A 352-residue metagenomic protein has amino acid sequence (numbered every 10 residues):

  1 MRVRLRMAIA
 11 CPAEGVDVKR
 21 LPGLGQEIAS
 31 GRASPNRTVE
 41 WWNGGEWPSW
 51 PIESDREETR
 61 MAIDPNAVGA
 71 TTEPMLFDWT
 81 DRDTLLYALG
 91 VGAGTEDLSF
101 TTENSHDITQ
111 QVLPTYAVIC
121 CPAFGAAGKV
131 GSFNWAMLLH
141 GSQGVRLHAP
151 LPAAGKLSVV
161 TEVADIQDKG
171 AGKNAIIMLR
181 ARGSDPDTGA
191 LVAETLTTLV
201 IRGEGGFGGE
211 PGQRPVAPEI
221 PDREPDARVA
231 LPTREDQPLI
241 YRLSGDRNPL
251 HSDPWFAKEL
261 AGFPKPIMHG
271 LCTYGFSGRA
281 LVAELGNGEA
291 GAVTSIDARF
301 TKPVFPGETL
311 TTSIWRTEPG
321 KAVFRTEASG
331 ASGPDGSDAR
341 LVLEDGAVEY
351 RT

Functional and structural regions predicted by a protein language model:
N43-R60: Short, Lys/Arg-enriched N-terminal segments with co-localized hydrophobic residues within the first ~10-30 amino acids
R60-K156: Hydrophobic, proline/glycine-rich low-complexity stretches
M61-T72, H140-V229, V304-G307, T311-T352: HotDog/MaoC-like acyl-thioester-processing domains
A62-S105, V216-T273, A280-A283: A contiguous, surface-exposed recognition patch within enzymatic or periplasmic domains that forms
P254-A322, T326-R340, A347: Catalytic-pocket segment enriched in acidic/His residues
